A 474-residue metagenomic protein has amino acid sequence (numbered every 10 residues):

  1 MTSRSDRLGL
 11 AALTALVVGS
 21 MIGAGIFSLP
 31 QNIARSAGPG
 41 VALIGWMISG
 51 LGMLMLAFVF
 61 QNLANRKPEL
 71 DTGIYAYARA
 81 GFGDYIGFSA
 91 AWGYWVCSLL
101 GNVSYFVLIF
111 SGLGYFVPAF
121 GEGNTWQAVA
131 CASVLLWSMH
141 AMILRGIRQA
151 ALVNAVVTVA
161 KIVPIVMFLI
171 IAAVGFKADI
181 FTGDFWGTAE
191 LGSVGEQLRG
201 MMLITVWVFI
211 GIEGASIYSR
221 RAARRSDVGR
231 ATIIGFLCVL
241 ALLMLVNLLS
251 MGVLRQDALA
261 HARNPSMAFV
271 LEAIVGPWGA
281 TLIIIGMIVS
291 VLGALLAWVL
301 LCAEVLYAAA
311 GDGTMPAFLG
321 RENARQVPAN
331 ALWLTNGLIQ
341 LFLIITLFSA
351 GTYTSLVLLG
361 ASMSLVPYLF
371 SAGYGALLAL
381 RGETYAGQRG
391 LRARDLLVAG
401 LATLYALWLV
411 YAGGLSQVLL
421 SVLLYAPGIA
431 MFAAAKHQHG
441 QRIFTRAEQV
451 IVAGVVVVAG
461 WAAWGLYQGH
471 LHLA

Functional and structural regions predicted by a protein language model:
M1-Q31, R35-S36, G40-L43, M53-Q61 (+5 more regions): Membrane-interface "cap" regions at the ends of multi-pass membrane proteins
T2-S5, L43, F120-Q127, V159-I284 (+1 more regions): Helix-loop-helix junctions that connect adjacent transmembrane segments in multi-pass membrane transporters
S5, L10, V129-S133, A223-R225 (+5 more regions): Loop-to-transmembrane helix boundary motifs in multi-pass membrane proteins
A12, M47-I48, F116-I147, I165-L169 (+4 more regions): Transmembrane alpha-helical segments of multi-pass small-molecule transport proteins
A34, G45, L54-L144, Q149 (+3 more regions): Hydrophobic transmembrane alpha-helices that form the core helical bundles of multi-pass secondary transporters
Y75-A78, G83, Y115-F120, M202 (+2 more regions): TM-loop-TM module centered on a large, flexible mid-protein loop between adjacent transmembrane helices in multi-pass
L113, Q127-A178, T232-F236, A361-V366 (+2 more regions): Membrane-interface loop-to-helix entry segments
E322-N323, Y368-V456: C-terminal membrane-solvent junction of multi-pass transporters and transport-like membrane proteins
